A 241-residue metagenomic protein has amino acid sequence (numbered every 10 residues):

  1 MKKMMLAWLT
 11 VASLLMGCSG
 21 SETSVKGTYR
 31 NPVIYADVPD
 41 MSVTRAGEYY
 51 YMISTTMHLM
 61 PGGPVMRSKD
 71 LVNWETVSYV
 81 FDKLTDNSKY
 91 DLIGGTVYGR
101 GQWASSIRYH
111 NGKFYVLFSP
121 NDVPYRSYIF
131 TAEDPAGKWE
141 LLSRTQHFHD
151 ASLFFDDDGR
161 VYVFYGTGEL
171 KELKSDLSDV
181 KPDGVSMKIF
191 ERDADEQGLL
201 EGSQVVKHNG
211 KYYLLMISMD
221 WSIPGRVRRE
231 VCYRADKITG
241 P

Functional and structural regions predicted by a protein language model:
M1-M4: Positively charged n-region of N-terminal signal peptides that target proteins for export
A7-M16: Bacterial N-terminal signal peptides
C18-P241: Carbohydrate-active catalytic/glycan-binding domains of CAZyme proteins, especially the secreted or lumenal ectodomains
